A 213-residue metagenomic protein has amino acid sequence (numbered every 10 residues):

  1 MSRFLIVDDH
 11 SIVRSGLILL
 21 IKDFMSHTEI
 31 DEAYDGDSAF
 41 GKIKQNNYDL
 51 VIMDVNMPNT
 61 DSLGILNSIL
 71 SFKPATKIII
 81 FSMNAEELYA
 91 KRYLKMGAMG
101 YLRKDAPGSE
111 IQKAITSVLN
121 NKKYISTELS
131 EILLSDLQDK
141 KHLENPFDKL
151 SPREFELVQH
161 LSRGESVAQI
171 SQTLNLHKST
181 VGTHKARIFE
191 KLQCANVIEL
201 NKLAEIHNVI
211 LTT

Functional and structural regions predicted by a protein language model:
S2-V13, L17-I21, V51, L150: Conserved acidic segment of CheY-like receiver
D8, D54, S82: Active-site residues of response regulator receiver
E32-G41, S62-G64, N196-E199: Helix N-cap/capping motif at the beta->alpha junctions
M57: Receiver (REC) domain active-site loop signature in two-component systems and cognate sites in sensor histidine kinases
A75-A85: A short, hydrophobic beta-strand element within the central beta-sheet of small alpha/beta folds
L88-K95, G100-P152, E156, V209: Short, flexible helix-to-coil linker/hinge segments that flank and couple to helix-turn-helix
E144-K178: Helix-turn-helix DNA-binding segment
F189-T213: Basic, Lys/Arg-enriched C-terminal extension of HTH/homeodomain DNA-binding domains
